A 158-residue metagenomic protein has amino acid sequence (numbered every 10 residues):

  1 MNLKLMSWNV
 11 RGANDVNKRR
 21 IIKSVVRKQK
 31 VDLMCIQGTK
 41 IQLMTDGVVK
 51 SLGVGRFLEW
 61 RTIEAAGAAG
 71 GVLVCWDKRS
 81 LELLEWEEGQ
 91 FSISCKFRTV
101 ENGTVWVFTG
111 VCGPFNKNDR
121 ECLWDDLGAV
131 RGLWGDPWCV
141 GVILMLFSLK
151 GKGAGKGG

Functional and structural regions predicted by a protein language model:
M1-V140, S148-K150, G155-G158: Short phosphate/oxyanion-binding micro-motifs
L144: Short, well-ordered beta-to-alpha junction loops that form the rim of enzyme active sites and present histidine/acidic
